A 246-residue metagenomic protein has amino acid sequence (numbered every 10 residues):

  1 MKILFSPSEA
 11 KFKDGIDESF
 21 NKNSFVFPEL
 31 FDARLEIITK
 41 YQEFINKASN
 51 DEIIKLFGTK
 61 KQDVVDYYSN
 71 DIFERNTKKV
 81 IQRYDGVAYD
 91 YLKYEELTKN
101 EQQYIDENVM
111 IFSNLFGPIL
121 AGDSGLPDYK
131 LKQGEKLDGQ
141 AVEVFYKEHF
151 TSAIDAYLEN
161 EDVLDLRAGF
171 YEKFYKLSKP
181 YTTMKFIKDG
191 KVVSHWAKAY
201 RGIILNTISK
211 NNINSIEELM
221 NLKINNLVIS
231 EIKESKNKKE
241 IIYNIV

Functional and structural regions predicted by a protein language model:
M1-I3: Extreme N-terminal starter segment of soluble prokaryotic enzymes
F5-E96: Active-site helix-to-loop segments that bind/position phosphate- or nucleotide-bearing substrates and donors across
Y94-I242, V246: Internal, well-folded beta-alpha domain core
